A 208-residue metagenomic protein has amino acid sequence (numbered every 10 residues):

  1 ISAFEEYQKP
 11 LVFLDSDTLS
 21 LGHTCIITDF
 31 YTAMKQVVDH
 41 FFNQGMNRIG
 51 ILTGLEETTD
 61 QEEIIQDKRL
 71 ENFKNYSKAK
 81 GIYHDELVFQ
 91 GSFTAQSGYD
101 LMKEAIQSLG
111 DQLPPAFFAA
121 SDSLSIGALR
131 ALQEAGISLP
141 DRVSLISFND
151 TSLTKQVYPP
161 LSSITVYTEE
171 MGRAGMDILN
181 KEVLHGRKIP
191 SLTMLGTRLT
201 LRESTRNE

Functional and structural regions predicted by a protein language model:
I1-T32, Q36, E56-E57, S123 (+1 more regions): Flexible loop/hinge segments that line or gate small-molecule binding clefts
E5, K78, Q133: Anion (oxyanion) recognition and catalysis
I26-Q36, L52-K78, I82-K103, A119-I126 (+3 more regions): Hinge/beta->alpha junction and helix N-cap segments in small-molecule ligand-binding domains
D29, K103-E208: Flexible loop/turn connectors
Q44-I49, P115: Short acidic/polar active-site loop segments enriched in Thr and Asp
N47, Y83-H84, S138: Conserved H-loop
